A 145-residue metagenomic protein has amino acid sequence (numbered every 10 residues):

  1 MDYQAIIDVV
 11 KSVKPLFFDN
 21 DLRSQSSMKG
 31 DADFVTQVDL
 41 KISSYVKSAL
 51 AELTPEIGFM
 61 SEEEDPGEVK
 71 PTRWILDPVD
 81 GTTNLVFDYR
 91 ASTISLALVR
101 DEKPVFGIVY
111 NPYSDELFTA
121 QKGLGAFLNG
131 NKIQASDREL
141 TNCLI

Functional and structural regions predicted by a protein language model:
M1-V79: N-terminal subdomain of lithium-sensitive/metallo-dependent phosphomonoesterases centered on the IMPase/IPPase/PAP
M60, I75, T93, T119 (+1 more regions): Conserved beta-strand segments that form the floor/walls of ligand-binding pockets within enzyme and binding domains
K70-W74, I94, V105: Short loop/turn microsegments at loop-to-beta-strand junctions
D88-S92: Catalytic core of PPM/PP2C metal-dependent serine/threonine phosphatase domains
A97-I145: Acidic beta-strand-loop-alpha-helix segment within the catalytic core of divalent metal-dependent phosphate-processing
